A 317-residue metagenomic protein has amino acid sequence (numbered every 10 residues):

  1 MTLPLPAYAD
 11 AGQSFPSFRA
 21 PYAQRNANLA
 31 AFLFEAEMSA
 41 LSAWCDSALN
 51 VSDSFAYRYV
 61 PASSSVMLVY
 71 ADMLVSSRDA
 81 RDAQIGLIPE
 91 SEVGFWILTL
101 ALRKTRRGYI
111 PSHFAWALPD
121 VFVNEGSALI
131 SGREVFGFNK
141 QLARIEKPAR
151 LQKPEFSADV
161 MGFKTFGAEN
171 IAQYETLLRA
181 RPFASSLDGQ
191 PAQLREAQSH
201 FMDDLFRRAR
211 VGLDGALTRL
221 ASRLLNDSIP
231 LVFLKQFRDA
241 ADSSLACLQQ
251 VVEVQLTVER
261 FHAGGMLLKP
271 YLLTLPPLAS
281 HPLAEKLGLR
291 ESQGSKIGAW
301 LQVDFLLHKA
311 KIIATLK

Functional and structural regions predicted by a protein language model:
P4-S14, S127-K317: Interaction-surface and assembly-scaffold signal
Q13-L74: N-terminal ordered "arm"
F15-A20, N50-R58, D82-Q84, R219-L220 (+2 more regions): Intrinsically disordered, low-complexity boundary segments flanking structured domains
D53-F114: Extended, compositionally biased
H113-V123: Long, His/Glu/Asp-enriched segments that create or flank divalent metal/ion-associated functional microenvironments
